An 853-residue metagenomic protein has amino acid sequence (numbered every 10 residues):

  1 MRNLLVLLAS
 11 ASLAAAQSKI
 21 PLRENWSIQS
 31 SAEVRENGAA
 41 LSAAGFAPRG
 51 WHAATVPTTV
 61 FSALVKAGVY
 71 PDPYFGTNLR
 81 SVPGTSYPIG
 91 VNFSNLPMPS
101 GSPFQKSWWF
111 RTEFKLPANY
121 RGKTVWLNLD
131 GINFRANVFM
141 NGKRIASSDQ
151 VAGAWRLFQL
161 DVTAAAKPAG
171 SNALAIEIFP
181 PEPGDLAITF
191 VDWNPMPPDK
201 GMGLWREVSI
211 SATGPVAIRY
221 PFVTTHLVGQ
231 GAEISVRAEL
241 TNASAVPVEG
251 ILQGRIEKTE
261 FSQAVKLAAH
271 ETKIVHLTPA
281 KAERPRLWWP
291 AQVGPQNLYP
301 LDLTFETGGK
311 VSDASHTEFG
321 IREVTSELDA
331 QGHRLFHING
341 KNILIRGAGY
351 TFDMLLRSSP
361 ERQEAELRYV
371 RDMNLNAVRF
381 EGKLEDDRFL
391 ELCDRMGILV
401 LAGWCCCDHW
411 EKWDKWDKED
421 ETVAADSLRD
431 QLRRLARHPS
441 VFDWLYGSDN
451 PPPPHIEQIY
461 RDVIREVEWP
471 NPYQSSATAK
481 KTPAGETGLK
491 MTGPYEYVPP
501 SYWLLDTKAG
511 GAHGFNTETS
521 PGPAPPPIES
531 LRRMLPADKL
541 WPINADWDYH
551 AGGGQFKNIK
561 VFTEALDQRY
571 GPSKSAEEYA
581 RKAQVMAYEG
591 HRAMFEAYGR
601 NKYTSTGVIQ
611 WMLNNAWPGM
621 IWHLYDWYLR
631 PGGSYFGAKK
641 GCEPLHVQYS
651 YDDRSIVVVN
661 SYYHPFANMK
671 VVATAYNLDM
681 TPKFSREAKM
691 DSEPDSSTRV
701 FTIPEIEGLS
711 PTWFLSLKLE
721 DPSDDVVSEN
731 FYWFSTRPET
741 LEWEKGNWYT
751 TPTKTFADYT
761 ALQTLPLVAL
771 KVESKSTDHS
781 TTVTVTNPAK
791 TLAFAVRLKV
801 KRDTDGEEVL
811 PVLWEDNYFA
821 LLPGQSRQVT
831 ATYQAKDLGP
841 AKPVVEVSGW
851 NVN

Functional and structural regions predicted by a protein language model:
Q17-N128, L186-L204, G214, L328 (+4 more regions): Extended carbohydrate-recognition surfaces in non-catalytic/accessory domains of CAZymes and lectin-like proteins
I20, M196-E207, A212-P221, R322-I338 (+1 more regions): Low-complexity, Pro/Ser/Thr- and charge-rich linker/hinge segments at domain boundaries
S30-E33, A63, A67, T77-R80 (+8 more regions): Accessory beta-strand-rich segments of carbohydrate-active enzymes
P117, A238-A245, I543-D816, L821-A831 (+1 more regions): Carbohydrate-binding surfaces of carbohydrate-active enzymes
K167-S171, R237-L328: Extended acidic/polar, glycine-enriched regions that form or flank non-catalytic beta-rich accessory modules
F179-L186, E306-S312, L719-S728, L838 (+1 more regions): Short acidic/polar inter-strand loop motif in beta-rich domains
T304-V370: N-terminal carbohydrate-binding accessory modules
A377-Q555, K582, M586, G590 (+3 more regions): Substrate-binding/catalytic cleft of secreted carbohydrate-active enzymes, primarily glycoside hydrolases
